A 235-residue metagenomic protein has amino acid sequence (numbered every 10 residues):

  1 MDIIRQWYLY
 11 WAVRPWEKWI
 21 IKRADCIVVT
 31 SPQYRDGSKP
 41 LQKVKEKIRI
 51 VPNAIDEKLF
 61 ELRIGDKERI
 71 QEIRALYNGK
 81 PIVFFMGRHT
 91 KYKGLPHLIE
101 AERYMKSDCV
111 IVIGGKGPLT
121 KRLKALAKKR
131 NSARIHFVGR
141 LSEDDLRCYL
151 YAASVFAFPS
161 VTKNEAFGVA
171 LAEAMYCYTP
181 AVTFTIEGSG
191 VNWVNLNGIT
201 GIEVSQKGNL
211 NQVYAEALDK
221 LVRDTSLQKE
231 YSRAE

Functional and structural regions predicted by a protein language model:
D2-W19, G65: Nucleotide-sugar donor phosphate/pyrophosphate-binding loop at the beta->alpha transition of glycosyltransferases
K18, K22-L59: A short, active-site helix/loop in glycosyltransferases that binds the activated sugar's phosphate group
I21, R140-L141, C148-A153: Short alpha-helical donor nucleotide-sugar binding micro-motif in glycosyltransferases
D25, Y151-A166, T179: Acidic donor-binding loop of glycosyltransferase active sites
E72, L76-K93, I99-R103: Conserved donor-binding/catalytic core segment of Leloir-type glycosyltransferases
K80, K121-D144, E203: Nucleotide-activated donor-binding/catalytic signature segment of Leloir-type glycosyltransferases, i.e., the conserved
Y176-E187: Short hydrophobic beta-strand element within catalytic cores of glycosyltransferases and related nucleotide-activated
N192-K220, S226-L227: Change "using UDP/GDP/dTDP sugars" to "using nucleotide sugars
